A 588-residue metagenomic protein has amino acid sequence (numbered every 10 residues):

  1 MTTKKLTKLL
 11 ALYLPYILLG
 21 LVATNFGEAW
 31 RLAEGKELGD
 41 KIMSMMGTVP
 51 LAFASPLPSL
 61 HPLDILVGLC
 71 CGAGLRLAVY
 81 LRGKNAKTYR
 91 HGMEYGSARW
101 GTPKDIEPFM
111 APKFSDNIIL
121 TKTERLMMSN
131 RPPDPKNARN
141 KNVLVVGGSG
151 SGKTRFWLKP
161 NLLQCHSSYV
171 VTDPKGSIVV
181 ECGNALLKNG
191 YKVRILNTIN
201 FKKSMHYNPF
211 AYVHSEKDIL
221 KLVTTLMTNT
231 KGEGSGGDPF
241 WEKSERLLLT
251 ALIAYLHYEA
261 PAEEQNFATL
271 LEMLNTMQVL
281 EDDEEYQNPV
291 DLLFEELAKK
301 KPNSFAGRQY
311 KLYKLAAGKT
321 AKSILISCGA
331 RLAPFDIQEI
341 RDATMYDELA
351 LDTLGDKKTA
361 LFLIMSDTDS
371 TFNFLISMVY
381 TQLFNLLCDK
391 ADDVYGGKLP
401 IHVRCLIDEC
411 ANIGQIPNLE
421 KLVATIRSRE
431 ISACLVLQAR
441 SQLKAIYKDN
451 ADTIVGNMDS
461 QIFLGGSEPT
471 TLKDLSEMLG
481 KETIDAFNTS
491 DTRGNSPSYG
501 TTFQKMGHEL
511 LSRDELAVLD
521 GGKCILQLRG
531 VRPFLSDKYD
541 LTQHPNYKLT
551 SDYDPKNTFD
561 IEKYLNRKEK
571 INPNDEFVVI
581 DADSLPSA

Functional and structural regions predicted by a protein language model:
M1-S151, R155-L158, K202, K481 (+2 more regions): Basic- and hydrophobic-enriched, low-structure N-terminal and domain-boundary segments that flank ATP-binding catalytic
L21-E28, D134-I431, I446, D514-K538 (+1 more regions): P-loop NTPase motor domains
A98, R125, K141-N142, R308 (+5 more regions): General secondary-structure edge motif
F114-L120, F374-Q382, L475: Conserved long hydrophobic alpha-helices within structured protein cores
L126-P132, K231-F240, A262, D485-Q504: Low-complexity, polar-biased intrinsically disordered regions enriched in Pro/Ser/Thr/Gly
V423-I525: Conserved ATP-driven motor cores of ASCE-family P-loop NTPases powering translocation/secretion/packaging/pilus
